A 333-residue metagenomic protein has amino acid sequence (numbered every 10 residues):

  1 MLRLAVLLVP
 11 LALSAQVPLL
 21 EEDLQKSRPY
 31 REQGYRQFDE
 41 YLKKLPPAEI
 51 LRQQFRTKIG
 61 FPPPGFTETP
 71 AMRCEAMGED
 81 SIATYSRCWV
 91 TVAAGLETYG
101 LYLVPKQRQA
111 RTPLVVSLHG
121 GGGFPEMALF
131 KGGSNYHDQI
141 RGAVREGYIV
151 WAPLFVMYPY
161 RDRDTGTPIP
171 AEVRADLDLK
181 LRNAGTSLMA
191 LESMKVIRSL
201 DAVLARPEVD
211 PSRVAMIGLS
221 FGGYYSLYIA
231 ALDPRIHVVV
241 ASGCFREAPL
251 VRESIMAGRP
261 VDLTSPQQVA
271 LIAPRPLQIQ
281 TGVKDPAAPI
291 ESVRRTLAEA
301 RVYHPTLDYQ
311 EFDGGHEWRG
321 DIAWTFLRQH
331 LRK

Functional and structural regions predicted by a protein language model:
L2-L13: Sec-dependent N-terminal signal peptides
A15-T84: N-terminal targeting or regulatory segments adjacent to alpha/beta-hydrolase or S9 domains
G78, G100-R111, G133: Short beta-strand-to-loop junctions in surface cap/lid or active-site-entrance loops
Y85-R87, A94-K106: A short loop-to-beta-strand scaffold at the N-terminal edge of the catalytic core in hydrolase folds
A110, V116-M194, L200-L204, V251-S254: Cap/lid segment of the alpha/beta-hydrolase catalytic domain
L191, I197-V261, S265: Primarily recognizes the serine-hydrolase "nucleophile elbow" in alpha/beta-hydrolase and SGNH/GDSL folds
E247-H304: The feature captures the conserved acid-bearing segment of alpha/beta-hydrolase catalytic domains
Y303-K333: C-terminal catalytic histidine-bearing segment of alpha/beta-hydrolase fold enzymes
